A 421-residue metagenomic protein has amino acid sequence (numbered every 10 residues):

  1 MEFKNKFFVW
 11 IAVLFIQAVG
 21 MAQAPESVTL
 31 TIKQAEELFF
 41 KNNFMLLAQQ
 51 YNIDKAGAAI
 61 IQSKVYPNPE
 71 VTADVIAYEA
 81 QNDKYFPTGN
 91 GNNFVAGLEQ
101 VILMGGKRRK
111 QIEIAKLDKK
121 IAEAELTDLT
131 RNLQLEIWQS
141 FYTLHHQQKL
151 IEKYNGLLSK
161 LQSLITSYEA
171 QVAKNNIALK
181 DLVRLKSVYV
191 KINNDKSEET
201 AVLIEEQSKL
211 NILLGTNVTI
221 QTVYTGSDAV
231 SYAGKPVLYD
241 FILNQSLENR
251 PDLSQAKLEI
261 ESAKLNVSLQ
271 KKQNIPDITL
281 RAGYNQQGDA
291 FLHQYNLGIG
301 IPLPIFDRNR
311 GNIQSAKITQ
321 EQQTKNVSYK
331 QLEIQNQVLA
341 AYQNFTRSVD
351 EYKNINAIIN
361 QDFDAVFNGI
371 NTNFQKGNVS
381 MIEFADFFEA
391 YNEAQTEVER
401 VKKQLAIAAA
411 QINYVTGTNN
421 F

Functional and structural regions predicted by a protein language model:
E2, L126-Q245, A341-N344, S348 (+2 more regions): Periplasmic alpha-helical coiled-coil/stalk elements that build and connect Gram-negative outer-membrane
F3-K6, Q23-P25, E36, E397-F421: Acidic, low-complexity, intrinsically disordered peripheral segments
V9-A18: Bacterial N-terminal signal peptides
A22-E70, V75, N176-A178, V218-E261 (+3 more regions): Bacterial Sec-pathway N-terminal export signals of envelope proteins
Q23-V28, T72-K107, Q111, T225-P236 (+1 more regions): Small/polar, glycine/serine/threonine/aspartate-rich low-complexity segments that form flexible
E37-L47, D54-P69, A96-E113, A124-R131 (+6 more regions): A glycine-/polar-enriched beta->alpha junction
A48-I60, L129, L133-Y154, A170 (+4 more regions): Amphipathic alpha-helical coiled-coil segments
I112-K116, L179-V188, M381-E389: Short, charged, amphipathic alpha-helical segments
